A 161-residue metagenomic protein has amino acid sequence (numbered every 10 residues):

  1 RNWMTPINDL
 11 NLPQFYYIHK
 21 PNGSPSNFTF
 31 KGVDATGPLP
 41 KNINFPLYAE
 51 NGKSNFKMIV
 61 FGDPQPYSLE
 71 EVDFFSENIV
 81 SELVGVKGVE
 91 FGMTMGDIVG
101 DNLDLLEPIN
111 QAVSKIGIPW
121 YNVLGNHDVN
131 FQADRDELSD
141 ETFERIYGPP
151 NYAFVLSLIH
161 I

Functional and structural regions predicted by a protein language model:
R1, P13, S26-F28, I118: Short, low-complexity intrinsically disordered segments
R1, T5, F28-K31, A35 (+1 more regions): Bimodal feature
R1, V89-M93, N130, F154: Amphipathic repeat-derived elements
R1-P21: A short, solvent-exposed beta-strand micro-motif common in secreted/extracellular proteins
F15, P21, D34, L103-I159: Extended active-site neighborhood of metal-dependent phosphoesterases/phosphodiesterases
G23-F30, D34-L106: N-terminal active-site segment of His-dependent metallophosphoesterases
N78-L83, Q111-A112, I161: A generic secondary-structure signal
